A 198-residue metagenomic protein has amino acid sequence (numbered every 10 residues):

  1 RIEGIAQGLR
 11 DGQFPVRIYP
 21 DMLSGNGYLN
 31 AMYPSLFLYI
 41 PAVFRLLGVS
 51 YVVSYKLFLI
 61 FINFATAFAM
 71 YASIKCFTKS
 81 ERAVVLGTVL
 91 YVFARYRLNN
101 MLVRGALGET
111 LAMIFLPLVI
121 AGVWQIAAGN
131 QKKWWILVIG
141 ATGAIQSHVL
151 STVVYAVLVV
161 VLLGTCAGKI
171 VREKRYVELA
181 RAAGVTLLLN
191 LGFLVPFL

Functional and structural regions predicted by a protein language model:
R1-L198: Membrane-embedded transmembrane-helix bundle of lipid-linked glycan/lipid transferases
